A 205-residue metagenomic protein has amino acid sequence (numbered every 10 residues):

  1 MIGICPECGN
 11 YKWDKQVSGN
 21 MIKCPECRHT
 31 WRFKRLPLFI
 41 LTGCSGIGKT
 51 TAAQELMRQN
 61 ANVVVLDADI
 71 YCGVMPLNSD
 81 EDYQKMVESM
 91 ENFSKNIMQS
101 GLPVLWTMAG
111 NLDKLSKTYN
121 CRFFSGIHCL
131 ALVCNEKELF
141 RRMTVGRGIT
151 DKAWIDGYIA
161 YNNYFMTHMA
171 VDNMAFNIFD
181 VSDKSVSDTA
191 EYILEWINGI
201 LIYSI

Functional and structural regions predicted by a protein language model:
C5-C8, C24-C27: Short cysteine-rich clusters marking metal-coordination/redox-active sites
G9-K12, W31: Cys/His-rich microdomains that often coordinate metals
L41: Hydrophobic anchor at the beta1->P-loop junction of P-loop NTPases
G48: Conserved glycine(s) of the Walker
T51-K95: Conserved substrate/cofactor phosphate-moiety recognition/catalytic segment in nucleotide-dependent phosphotransferases
Q84-I127: Glycine-rich phosphate-binding loop used to anchor ATP phosphates in small-molecule kinases, encompassing both
F123-V145: Conserved phosphate-donor/acceptor-positioning beta-strand/loop module used by diverse small-molecule
I149-Y192: Small-molecule kinase domains that catalyze NTP-dependent phosphoryl transfer to phosphate-bearing small molecules
